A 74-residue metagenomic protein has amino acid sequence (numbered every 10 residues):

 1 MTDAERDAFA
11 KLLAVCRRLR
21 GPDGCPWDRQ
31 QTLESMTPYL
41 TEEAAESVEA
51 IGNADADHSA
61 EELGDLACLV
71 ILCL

Functional and structural regions predicted by a protein language model:
M1-S59: Extended low-complexity intrinsically disordered regions
A60, G64-C68: Glycine-centered tight-turn and secondary-structure capping sites
I71-L72: Short glycine/serine- and small hydrophobic-enriched flexible loop segments
